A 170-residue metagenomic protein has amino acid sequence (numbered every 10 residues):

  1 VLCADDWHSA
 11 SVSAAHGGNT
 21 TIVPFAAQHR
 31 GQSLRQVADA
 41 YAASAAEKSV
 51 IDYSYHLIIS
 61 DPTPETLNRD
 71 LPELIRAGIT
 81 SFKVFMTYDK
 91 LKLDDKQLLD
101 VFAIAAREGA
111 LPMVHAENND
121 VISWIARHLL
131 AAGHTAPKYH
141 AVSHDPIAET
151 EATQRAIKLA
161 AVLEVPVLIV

Functional and structural regions predicted by a protein language model:
V1-D5, A26, S54-L67, M86 (+1 more regions): Active-site mouth loops of central-metabolism enzymes
V1-K48, E65: Metal-associated gating/positioning segment near the N- to mid-region
N19-T21, I51, A77-T80: Short acidic/polar active-site loop segments enriched in Thr and Asp
I22-V23, S54, M113, L168: Structural detector of well-ordered beta-strand residues that form the stable sheet scaffold of enzyme domains
Q28-G31, D61-P62, Y88-D89, N119-V121: Active-site environment of divalent metal-dependent phosphoester hydrolases
R35-D52, H56, L99-V114: Alpha-helix-loop-beta-strand connector modules within alpha/beta enzyme cores
R69-V170: Histidine/acidic residue-rich metal-binding segments in metalloenzymes
